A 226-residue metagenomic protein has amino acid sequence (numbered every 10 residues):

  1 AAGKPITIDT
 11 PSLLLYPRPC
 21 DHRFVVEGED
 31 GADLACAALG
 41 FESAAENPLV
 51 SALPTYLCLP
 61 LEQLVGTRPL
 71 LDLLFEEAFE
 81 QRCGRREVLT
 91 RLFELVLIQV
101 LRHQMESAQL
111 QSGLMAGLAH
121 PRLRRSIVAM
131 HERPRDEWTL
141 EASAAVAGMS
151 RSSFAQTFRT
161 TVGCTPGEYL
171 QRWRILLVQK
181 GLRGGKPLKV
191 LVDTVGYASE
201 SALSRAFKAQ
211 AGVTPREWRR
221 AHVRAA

Functional and structural regions predicted by a protein language model:
A1-T55: N-terminal regulatory/effector-sensing and dimerization cores that precede helix-turn-helix DNA-binding domains
K4, Y16, C20, C58 (+7 more regions): Hydrophobic/basic alpha-helical segments enriched in Actinobacteria
H22, A45, V100-Q104, A108 (+1 more regions): Short amphipathic alpha-helical interaction/hinge segments
C36, T55-Y56, S153, S201: N-terminal/domain-start segments enriched in small and hydrophobic, helix-friendly residues, covering either
A44-D72: Aromatic/histidine-rich interaction motifs
L57-V65, A78-R91, L97-D136, L140-A147 (+2 more regions): Short, Lys/Arg-enriched, Trp-marked, Pro/Gly-tolerant hinge/linker segments that flank
V128, E132, D136-A144, M149-S150 (+3 more regions): Terminal helix-turn-helix DNA-binding modules in bacterial transcription factors
